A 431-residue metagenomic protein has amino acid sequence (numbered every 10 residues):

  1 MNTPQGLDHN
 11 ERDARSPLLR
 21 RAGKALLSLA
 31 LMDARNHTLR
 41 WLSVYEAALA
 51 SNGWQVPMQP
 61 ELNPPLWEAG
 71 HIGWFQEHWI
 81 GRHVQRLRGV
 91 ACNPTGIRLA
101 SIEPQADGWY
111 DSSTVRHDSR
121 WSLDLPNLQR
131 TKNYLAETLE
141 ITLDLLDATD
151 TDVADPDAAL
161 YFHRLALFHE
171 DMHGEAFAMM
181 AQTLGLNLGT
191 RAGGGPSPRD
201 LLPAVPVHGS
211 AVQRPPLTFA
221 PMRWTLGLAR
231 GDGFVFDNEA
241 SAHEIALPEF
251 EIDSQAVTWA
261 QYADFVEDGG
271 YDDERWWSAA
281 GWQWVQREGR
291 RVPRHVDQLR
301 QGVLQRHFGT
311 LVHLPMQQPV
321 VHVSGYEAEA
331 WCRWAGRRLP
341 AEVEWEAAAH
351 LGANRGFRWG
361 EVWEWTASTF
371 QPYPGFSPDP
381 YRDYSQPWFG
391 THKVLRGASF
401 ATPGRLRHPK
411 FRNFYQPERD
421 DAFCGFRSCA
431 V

Functional and structural regions predicted by a protein language model:
M1-S16: Intrinsically disordered, low-structural-confidence terminal and linker regions
L19-A34, L39-L49, G53-E344, Y415-V431: Extended beta-strand/loop cores of jelly-roll/beta-sandwich
L62, V285, A349-G352, R405: Short, solvent-exposed polar/charged micro-motifs at secondary-structure junctions
H78, A176, A348-L351, Q371: Active-site-proximal flexible loops/turns
A229, E344-W345, W365-F370: Histidine- and/or cysteine-centered catalytic micro-motif in compact active-site loops
A240-H243, E267-G289, R358-V431: Surface-exposed recognition segments
S254, G352, A367: Residues that line or immediately flank small-molecule/substrate-binding pockets and catalytic motifs
Q317, V321, V343-W359, P374 (+2 more regions): Short, well-ordered junction/capping motifs at the entry into regular secondary structure
